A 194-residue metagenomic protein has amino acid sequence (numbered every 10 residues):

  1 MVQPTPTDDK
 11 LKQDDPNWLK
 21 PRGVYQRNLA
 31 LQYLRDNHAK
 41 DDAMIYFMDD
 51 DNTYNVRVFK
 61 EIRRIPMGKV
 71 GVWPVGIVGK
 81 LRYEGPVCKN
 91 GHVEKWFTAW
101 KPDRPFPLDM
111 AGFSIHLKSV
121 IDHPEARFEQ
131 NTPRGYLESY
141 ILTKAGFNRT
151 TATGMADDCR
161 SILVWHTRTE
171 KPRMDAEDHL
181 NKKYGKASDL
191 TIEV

Functional and structural regions predicted by a protein language model:
M1-A43: Active-site-proximal specificity loops/subdomain of glycosyltransferases
V2, W73, M155, W165: Hydrophobic residues at beta-strand termini and immediately following loops that shape nucleotide-binding pockets
D9-P16, R82-G85, W165-T167: Short, solvent-exposed polar/charged micro-motifs at secondary-structure junctions
W18-K20, D36-N37, Y46-M48, N52-Y136 (+2 more regions): Conserved catalytic core of nucleotide-sugar-dependent glycosyltransferases
A30, V120, I141-A145: Structural element of the ATP-grasp superfamily
L142-S161: Catalytic donor-sugar/metal-binding loop of nucleotide-sugar-dependent glycosyltransferases
D158-D178: Intrinsically disordered, low-complexity polar/charged tails and linkers
